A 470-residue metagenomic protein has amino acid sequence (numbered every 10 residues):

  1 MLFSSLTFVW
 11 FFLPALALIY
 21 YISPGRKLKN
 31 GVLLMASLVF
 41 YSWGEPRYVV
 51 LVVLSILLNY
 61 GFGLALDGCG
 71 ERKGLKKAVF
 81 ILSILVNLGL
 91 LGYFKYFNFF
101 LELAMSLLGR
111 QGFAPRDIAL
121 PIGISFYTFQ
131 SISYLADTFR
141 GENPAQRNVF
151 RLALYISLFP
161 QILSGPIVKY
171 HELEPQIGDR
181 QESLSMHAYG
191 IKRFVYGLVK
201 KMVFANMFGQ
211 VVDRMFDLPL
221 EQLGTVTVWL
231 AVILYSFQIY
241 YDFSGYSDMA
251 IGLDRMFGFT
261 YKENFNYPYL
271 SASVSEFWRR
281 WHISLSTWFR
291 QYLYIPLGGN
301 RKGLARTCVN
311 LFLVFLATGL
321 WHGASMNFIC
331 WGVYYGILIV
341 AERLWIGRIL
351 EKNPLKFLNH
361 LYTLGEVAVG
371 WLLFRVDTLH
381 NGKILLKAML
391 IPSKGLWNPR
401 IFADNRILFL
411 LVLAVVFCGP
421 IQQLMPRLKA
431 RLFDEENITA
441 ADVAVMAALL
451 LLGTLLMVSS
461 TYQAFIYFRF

Functional and structural regions predicted by a protein language model:
M1-R469: Membrane-embedded transmembrane alpha-helical bundles that form the catalytic cores of multi-pass lipid-modifying
